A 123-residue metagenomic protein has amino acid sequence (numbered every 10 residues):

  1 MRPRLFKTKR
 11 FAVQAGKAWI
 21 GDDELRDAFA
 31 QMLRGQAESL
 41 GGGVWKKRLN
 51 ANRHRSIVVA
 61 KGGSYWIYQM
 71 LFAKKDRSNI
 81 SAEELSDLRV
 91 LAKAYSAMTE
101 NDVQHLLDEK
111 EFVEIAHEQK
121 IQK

Functional and structural regions predicted by a protein language model:
M1, F6, Q14, E24 (+5 more regions): Alpha-helical structural elements
M1-W19, L107-K123: Arg/Lys-rich, positively charged N-terminal/basic patches that mediate binding to nucleic acids
R4-K47: N-terminal first-folded block
L5, W19, N50-A51, A60-G63 (+1 more regions): Generic alpha-helical scaffold signal
R34-S39, R48-R53, A92-Y95, E111-Q119: Short amphipathic alpha-helical patches
Q36-R77: Basic/aromatic recognition patch in beta-strand/loop cores that engages polyanionic ligands
K61-E118: Enriched for short, Lys/Arg-rich terminal
